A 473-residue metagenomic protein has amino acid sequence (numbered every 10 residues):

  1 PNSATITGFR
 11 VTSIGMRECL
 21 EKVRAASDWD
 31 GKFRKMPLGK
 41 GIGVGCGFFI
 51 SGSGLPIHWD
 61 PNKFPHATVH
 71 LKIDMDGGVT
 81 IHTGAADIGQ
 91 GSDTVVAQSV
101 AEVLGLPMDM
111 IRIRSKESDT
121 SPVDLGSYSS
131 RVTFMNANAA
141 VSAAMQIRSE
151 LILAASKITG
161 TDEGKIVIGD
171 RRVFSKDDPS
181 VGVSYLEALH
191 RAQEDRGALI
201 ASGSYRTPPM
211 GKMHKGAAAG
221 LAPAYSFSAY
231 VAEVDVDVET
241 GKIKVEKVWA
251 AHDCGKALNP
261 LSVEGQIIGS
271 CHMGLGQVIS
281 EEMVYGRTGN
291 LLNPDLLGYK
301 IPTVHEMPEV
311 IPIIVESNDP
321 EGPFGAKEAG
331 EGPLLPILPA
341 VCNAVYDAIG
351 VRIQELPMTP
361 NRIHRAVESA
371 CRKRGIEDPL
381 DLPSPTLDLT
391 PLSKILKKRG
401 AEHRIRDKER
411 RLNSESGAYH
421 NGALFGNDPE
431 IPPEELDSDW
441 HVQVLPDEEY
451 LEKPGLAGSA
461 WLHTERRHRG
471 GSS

Functional and structural regions predicted by a protein language model:
P1-E18, A25, G31-S473: Cofactor-binding beta-sheet edge motifs in enzyme active sites
